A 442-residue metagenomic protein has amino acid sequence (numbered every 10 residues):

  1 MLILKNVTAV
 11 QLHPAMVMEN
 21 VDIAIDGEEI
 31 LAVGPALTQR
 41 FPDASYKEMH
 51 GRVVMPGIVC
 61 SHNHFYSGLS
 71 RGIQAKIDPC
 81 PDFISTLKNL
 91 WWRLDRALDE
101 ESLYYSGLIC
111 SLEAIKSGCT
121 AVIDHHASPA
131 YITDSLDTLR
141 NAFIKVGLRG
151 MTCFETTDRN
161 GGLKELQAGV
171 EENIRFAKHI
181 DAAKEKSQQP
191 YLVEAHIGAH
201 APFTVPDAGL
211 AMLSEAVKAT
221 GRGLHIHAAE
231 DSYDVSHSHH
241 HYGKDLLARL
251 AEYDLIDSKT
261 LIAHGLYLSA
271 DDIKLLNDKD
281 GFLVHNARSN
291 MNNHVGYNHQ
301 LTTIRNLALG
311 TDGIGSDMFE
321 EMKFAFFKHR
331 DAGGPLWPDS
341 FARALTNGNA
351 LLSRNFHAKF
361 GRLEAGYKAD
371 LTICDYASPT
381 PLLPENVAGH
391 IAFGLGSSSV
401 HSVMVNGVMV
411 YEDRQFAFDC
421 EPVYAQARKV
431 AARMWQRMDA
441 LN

Functional and structural regions predicted by a protein language model:
M1-F41, R52-V54: N-terminal metal-binding scaffold of metallo-dependent hydrolase/deaminase domains
L2-N6, R40-S85, E101, L108 (+1 more regions): Replace "His-x-His-based motif
N6-V10, G107-A114, F282, N290-N292 (+1 more regions): C-terminal helical cap
Q11, K368-Y424: C-terminal cap of metal-dependent C-N hydrolases
L69-L103, R159-G162, L166-Q167, S232-D257 (+2 more regions): Active-site gating loops and adjacent loop-to-helix segments of metal-dependent hydrolytic enzymes
I73-H125, A130-L148, I174-Q189, R428-A432 (+1 more regions): Alpha-helical scaffold segments that flank or form the walls of functional sites
I132-L266: Metal-coordinating catalytic core of metallo-dependent amide/deamination hydrolases
H225-D231, N292-V295, L301-F324, L363-L371: Short acidic/histidine-rich active-site segments
